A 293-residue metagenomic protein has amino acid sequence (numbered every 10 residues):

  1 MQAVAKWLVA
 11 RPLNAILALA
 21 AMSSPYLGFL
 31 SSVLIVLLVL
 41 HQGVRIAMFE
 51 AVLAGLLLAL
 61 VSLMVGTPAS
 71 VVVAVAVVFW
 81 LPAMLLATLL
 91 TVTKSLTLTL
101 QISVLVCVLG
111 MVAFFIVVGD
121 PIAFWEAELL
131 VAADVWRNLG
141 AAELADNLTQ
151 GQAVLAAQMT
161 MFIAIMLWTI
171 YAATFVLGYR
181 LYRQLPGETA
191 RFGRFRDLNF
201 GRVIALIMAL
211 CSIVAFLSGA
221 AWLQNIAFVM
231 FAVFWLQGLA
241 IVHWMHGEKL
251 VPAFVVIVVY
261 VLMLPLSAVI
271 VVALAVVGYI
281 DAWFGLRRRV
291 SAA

Functional and structural regions predicted by a protein language model:
M1-E50, A253-V259: Hydrophobic transmembrane alpha-helices
L27-A87, V277-Y279: Alpha-helical membrane segments and adjacent membrane-interface helices in multi-pass membrane proteins
F49-L58, Q101-V108, F228-A232, A253-M263: Central hydrophobic cores of alpha-helical transmembrane segments in multi-pass integral membrane proteins
S62-V65, V73-V117: Short helix-perturbing small/polar motifs within transmembrane alpha-helices
A113-Q158: Membrane-interface interhelical loops and short interface/amphipathic helices in multi-pass inner-membrane
I163-P186: Transmembrane alpha-helical segments in integral membrane proteins
Q184-A240: Small-residue-rich helix-loop
A220, A227-A293: Long, positively charged, glycine-interspersed low-complexity recognition regions
